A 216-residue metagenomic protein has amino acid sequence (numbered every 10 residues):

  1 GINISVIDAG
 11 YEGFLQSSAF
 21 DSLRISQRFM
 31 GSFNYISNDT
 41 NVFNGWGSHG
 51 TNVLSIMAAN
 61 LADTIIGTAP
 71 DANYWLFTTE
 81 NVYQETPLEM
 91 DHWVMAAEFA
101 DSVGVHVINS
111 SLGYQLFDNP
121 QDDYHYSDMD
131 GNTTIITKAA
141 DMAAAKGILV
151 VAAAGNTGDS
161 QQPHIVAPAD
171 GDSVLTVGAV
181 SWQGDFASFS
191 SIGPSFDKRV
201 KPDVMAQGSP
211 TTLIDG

Functional and structural regions predicted by a protein language model:
G1-E89, V103-H106, F117-P120, A145-G147 (+2 more regions): Subtilisin-like serine protease catalytic core
G13-F14, L116-F117, T157-Q162, Q183-G184: Active-site environment of divalent metal-dependent phosphoester hydrolases
I36, W182, F186-G216: Catalytic-core environment of secreted peptidases
L54-M57, F77-N81, H164, V204 (+1 more regions): Hydrolase catalytic cores
E98-D130, G147, A153: Short acidic, glycine-rich surface-loop motifs adjacent to enzyme active sites
D101, D141-A145, M205: Anion (oxyanion) recognition and catalysis
D130-G147, S173: Catalytic-core regions built around general acid/base machinery
Q161-I165, S188-S191: Short beta-alpha junctions and helix-cap segments that line functional grooves
